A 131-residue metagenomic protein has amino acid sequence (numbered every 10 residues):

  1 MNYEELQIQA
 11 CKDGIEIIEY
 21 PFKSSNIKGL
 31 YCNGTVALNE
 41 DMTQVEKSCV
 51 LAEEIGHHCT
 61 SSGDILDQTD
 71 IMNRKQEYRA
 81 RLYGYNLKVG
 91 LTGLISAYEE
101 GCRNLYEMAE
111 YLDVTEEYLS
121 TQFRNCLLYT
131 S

Functional and structural regions predicted by a protein language model:
M1-I17: A metal-dependent hydrolase signature that marks the N-terminal structural subdomain at the beginning of catalytic folds
D13-V45: Active-site scaffold of zinc-dependent metalloenzymes
C49-S61: Active-site recognition of the HExxH zinc-binding catalytic motif
S61-N86: Post-HEXXH active-site segment of zinc metalloproteases
N86-G101: Short helix/loop segments within enzyme catalytic domains that coordinate or immediately flank catalytic cofactors
M108-A109: Short alpha-helical "recognition helix" segments of helix-turn-helix
Y129-T130: Conserved small/polar residues in nucleotide/adenosyl-binding loops
